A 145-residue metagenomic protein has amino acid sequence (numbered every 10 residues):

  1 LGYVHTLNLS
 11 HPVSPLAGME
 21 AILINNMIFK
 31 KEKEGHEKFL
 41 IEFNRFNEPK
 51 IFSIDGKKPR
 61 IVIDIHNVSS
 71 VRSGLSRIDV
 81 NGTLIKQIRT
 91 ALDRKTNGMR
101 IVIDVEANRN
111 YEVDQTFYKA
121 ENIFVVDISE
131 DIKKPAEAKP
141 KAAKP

Functional and structural regions predicted by a protein language model:
L1-P145: Short linear recognition/processing motifs and adjacent strand/loop elements at protein termini and domain edges
